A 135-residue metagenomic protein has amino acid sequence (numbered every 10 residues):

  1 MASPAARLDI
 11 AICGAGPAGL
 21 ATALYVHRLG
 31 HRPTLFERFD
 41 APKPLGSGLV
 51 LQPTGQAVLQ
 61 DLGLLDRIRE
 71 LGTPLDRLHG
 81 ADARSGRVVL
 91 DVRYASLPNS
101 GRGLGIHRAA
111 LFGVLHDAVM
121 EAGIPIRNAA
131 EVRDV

Functional and structural regions predicted by a protein language model:
A2-I10, H27, T54-V135: Conserved N-terminal helical subregion
I10-I12, P33: Conserved hydrophobic helix-helix packing surfaces used for dimerization/oligomerization
G14-G16, R38: Glycine-rich Rossmann-fold phosphate-binding loop(s) that bind the pyrophosphate of adenine dinucleotide cofactors
A15, G48, L104-R108: Aromatic-acidic/polar surface patches that form glycan- and anion
G19-L20: N-terminal Rossmann-fold NAD(P) dinucleotide-binding loop
H27-S47: Glycine-rich FAD pyrophosphate-binding loop
D40-Q60: Conserved N-terminal glycine-rich FAD pyrophosphate-binding loop of Rossmann-like flavoproteins
